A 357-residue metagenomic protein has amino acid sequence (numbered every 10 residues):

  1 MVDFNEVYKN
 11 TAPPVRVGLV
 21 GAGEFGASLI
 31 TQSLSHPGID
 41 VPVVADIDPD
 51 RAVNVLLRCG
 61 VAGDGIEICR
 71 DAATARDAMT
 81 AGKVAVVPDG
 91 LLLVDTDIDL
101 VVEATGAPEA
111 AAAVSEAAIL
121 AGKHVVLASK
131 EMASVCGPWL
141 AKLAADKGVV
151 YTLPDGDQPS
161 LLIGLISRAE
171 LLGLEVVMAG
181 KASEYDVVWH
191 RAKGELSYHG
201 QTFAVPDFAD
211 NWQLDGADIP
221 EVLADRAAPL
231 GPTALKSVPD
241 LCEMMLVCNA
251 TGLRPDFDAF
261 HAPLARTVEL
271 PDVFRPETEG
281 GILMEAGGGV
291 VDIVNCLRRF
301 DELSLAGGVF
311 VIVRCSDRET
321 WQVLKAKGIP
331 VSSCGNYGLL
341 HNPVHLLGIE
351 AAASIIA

Functional and structural regions predicted by a protein language model:
M1-A117: N-terminal glycine-/serine-/threonine-rich beta1-alpha1-beta2 phosphate-ribose binding loop of Rossmann-like
V2-Y8, T202-A357: C-terminal catalytic/substrate-binding lobe primarily of soluble NAD(P)-dependent oxidoreductases
R16-G18, V102, V125-A128, T152 (+1 more regions): Short glycine-rich or small-residue beta-strand-to-loop segments that form or flank ligand, phosphate, metal/Fe-S
D50-R51, M132-L140, Q158-L162, S183-V187 (+1 more regions): Short gly/pro/ser/thr-enriched loop/turn and capping motifs at secondary-structure boundaries
T105, E109-A121, S129-D157, L165-R168: Rossmann-fold NAD(P)-binding glycine/threonine-rich loop
A144-G148, T152-D225: Rossmann-like NAD(P)H-binding beta-loop-alpha module
